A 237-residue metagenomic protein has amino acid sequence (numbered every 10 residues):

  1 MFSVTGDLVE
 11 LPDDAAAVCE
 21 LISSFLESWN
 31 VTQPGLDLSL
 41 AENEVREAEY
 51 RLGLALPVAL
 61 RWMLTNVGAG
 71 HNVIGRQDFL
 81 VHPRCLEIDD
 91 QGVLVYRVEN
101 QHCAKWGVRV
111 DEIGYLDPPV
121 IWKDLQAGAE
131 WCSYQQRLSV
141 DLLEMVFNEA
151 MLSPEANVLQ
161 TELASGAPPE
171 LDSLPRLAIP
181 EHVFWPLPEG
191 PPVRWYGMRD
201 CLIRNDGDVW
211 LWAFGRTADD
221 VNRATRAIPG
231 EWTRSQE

Functional and structural regions predicted by a protein language model:
M1-A127, N148-E189, T233-Q236: A surface-exposed partner-binding patch
G128-L138: Short, structural beta-strand-to-alpha-helix junction motif
Q136-S153: Short, structured interface segments
W185-E237: Extended, charged low-complexity segments that frequently continue into or abut oligomerization scaffolds
